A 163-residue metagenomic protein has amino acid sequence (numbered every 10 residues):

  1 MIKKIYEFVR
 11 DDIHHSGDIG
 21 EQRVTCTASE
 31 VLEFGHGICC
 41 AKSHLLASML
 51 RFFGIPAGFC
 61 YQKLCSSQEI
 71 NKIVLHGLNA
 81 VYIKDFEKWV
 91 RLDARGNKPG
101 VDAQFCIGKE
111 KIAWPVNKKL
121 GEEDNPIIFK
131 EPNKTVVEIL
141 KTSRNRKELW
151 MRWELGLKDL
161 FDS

Functional and structural regions predicted by a protein language model:
M1, I5, G35-L45, L50: Active-site nucleophilic cysteine motif
M1-F34: Secondary-structure boundary elements
F8-D12, K42, T142-E148: Short, charge-rich amphipathic segments
H14-H15, H36, H44, H76: Histidine (H) residue identity feature
I19, R23, A28, G35-H36 (+4 more regions): Solvent-exposed, flexible loop/coil residues
V31, G35-I38, N71: Secondary-structure capping and boundary motifs in well-ordered enzyme cores
A41-I128: Hydrophobic/aromatic-rich core segments of domains that either
F105-S163: A structured, mid-to-C-terminal "fold-capping" secondary-structure block
